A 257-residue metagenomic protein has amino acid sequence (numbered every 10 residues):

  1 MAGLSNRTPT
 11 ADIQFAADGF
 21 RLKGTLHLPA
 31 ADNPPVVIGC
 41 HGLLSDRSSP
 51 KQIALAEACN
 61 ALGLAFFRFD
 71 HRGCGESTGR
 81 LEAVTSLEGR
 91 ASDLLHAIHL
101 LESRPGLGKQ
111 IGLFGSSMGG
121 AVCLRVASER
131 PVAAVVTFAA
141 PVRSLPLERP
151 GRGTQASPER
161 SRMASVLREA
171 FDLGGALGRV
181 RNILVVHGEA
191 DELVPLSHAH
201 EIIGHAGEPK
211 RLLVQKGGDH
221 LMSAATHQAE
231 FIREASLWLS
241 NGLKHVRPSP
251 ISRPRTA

Functional and structural regions predicted by a protein language model:
M1-D32: N-terminal cap/lid segment of alpha/beta-hydrolase-fold proteins
L44-A56, S197: The serine-hydrolase catalytic nucleophile loop
A56-T78: Conserved alpha/beta-hydrolase
V84-P105: Alpha/beta-hydrolase active-site loop
R125-V166: Hydrolase active-site cap/lid region
R179-V180, V185-H187, D191: Short beta-strand/loop motif that positions the catalytic acidic residue of the alpha/beta-hydrolase fold
A190-V194, L221: Acidic catalytic loop of the alpha/beta-hydrolase fold
G218-E230: Catalytic histidine-centered segment of alpha/beta-hydrolase-like enzymes
